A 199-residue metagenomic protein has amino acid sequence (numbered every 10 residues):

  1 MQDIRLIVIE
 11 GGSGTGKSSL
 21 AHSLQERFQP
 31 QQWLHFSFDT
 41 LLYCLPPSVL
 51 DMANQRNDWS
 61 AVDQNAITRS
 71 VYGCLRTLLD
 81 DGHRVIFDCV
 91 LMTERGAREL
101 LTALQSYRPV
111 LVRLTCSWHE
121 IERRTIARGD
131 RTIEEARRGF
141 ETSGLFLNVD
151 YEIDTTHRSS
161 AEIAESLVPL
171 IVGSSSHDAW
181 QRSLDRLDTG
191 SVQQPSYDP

Functional and structural regions predicted by a protein language model:
I9: Hydrophobic anchor at the beta1->P-loop junction of P-loop NTPases
G12: P-loop (Walker A) phosphate-binding loop of NTP-binding proteins
T15: ATP-binding Walker
S18: Walker A/P-loop
H22-S70: Conserved substrate/cofactor phosphate-moiety recognition/catalytic segment in nucleotide-dependent phosphotransferases
V62-R108, T115: Glycine-rich phosphate-binding loop used to anchor ATP phosphates in small-molecule kinases, encompassing both
Q105-R124, I153: Conserved phosphate-donor/acceptor-positioning beta-strand/loop module used by diverse small-molecule
R124-P199: Small-molecule kinase domains that catalyze NTP-dependent phosphoryl transfer to phosphate-bearing small molecules
